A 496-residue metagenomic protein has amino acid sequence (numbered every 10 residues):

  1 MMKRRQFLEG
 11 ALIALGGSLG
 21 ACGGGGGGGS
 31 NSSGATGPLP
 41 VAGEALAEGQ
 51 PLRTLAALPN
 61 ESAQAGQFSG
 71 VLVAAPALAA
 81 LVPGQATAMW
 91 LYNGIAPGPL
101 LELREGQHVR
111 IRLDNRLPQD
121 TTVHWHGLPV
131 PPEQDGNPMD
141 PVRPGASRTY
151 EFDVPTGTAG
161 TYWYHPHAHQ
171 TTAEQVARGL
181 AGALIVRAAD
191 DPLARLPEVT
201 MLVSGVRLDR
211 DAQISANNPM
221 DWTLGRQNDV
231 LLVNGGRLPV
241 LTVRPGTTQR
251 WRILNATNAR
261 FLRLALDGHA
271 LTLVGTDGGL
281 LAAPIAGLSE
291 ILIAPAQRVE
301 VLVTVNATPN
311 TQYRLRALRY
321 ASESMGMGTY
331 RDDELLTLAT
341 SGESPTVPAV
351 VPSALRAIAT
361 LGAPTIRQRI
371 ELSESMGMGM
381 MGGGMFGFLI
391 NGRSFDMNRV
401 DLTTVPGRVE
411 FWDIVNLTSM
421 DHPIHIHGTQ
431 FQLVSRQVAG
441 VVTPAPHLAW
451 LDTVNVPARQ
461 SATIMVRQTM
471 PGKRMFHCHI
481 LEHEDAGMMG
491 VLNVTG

Functional and structural regions predicted by a protein language model:
Q6-G27: N-terminal export signals
N31-V71, A173, A177-L208, L281-D421 (+2 more regions): Extended terminal and domain-junction accessory segments
A65-P83: Mature N-terminal segment immediately following signal peptide/propeptide cleavage in secreted/periplasmic
Q85-L100, D229-P239, F386-P406: N-terminal edge beta-strand
A96, L100-L103, W125-T158, L273-A307 (+3 more regions): Extracytoplasmic beta-sandwich strand-turn segments characteristic of Greek-key/jelly-roll folds
L113-L117, L254-A256, I414-T418: Asparagine-centered strand-capping/turn motif at beta-strand->loop junctions
Q119-H126, R260-D267, H422-I426: Short, hydrophobic/aromatic beta-strand segments
P132-R143, R210, S215-T360, V441: Histidine- and aromatic-rich segments of cupredoxin/plastocyanin-like copper-binding domains
